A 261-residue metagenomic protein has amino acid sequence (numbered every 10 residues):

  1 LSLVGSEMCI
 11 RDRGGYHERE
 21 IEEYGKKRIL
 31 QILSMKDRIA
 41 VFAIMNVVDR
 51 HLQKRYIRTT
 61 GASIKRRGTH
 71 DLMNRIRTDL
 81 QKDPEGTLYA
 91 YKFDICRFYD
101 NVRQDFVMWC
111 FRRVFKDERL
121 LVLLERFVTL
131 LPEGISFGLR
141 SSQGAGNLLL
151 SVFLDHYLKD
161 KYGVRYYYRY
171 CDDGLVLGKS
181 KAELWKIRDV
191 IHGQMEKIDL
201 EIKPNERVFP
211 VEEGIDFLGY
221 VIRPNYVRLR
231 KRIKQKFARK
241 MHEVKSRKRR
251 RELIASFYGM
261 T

Functional and structural regions predicted by a protein language model:
L1-G5, I10: Single conserved hydrophobic/aromatic residue that forms the stacking wall/gate of nucleotide- or nucleobase-binding
E7, I187-I198: Inter-domain linker/hinge segments that demarcate the starts of reverse transcriptase and RNase H-type modules
G14-V41, R55-R67, F127-L148: Short, conserved non-catalytic motifs in the polymerase core
G14-Y16, Y168-D172, P204-N205: Short Gly/Ser/Thr- and Asp/Glu-enriched loop/turn motifs at secondary-structure junctions
L33, R38, F42, F127-L130 (+3 more regions): Right-hand nucleic-acid polymerase module
V41, M45-R103: Active-site-proximal segment of RNA-dependent polymerases
I44-R58, R113-L124, Q143-V190: Active-site palm subdomain of RNA-directed nucleic acid polymerases
R103-F115: A short alpha/beta connector and helix-capping loop motif
